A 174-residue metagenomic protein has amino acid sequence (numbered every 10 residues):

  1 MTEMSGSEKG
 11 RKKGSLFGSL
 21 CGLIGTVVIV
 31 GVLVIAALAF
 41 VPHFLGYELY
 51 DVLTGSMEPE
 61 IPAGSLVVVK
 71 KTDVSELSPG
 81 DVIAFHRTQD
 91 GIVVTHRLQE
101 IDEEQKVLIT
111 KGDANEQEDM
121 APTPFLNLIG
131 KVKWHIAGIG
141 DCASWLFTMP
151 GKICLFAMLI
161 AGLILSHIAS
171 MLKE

Functional and structural regions predicted by a protein language model:
M1-S65, K71, A137-E174: Protein maturation boundaries and topogenic segments
L53, H96-E100: Conserved positions in beta-strands of structured domains
E58-T88: Short extracytoplasmic
V74, Q89-I92, I101-E104: Short, charged/polar surface micro-motifs in flexible loops or helix N-caps
T88-H96, P122-P124: Short coil-to-beta-strand transition motifs
Q99-S144: Extended, hydrophilic extramembrane loops/domains of integral membrane proteins
